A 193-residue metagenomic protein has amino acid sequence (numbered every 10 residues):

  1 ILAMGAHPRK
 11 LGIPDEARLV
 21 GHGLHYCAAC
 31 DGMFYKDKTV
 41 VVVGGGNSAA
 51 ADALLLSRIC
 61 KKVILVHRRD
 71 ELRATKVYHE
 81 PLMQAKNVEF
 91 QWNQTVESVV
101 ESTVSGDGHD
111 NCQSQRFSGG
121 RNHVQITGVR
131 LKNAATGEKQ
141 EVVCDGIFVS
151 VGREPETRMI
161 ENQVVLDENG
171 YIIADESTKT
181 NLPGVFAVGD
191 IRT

Functional and structural regions predicted by a protein language model:
L2, S57-E176: A Rossmann-like FAD-binding core segment of flavoenzymes
H7, G12, A17-F34, D110 (+2 more regions): FAD-site-proximal beta/loop scaffold in flavoenzymes
K36-D37, V143: Alpha-helix C-terminal capping/helix-to-coil transition sites in glycosyltransferase folds
G44-G46: Glycine-rich Rossmann-fold phosphate-binding loop(s) that bind the pyrophosphate of adenine dinucleotide cofactors
A49-A50: N-terminal Rossmann-fold NAD(P) dinucleotide-binding loop
A53-L54: Generic hydrophobic/aromatic pocket-lining and core-packing "Φ" positions
